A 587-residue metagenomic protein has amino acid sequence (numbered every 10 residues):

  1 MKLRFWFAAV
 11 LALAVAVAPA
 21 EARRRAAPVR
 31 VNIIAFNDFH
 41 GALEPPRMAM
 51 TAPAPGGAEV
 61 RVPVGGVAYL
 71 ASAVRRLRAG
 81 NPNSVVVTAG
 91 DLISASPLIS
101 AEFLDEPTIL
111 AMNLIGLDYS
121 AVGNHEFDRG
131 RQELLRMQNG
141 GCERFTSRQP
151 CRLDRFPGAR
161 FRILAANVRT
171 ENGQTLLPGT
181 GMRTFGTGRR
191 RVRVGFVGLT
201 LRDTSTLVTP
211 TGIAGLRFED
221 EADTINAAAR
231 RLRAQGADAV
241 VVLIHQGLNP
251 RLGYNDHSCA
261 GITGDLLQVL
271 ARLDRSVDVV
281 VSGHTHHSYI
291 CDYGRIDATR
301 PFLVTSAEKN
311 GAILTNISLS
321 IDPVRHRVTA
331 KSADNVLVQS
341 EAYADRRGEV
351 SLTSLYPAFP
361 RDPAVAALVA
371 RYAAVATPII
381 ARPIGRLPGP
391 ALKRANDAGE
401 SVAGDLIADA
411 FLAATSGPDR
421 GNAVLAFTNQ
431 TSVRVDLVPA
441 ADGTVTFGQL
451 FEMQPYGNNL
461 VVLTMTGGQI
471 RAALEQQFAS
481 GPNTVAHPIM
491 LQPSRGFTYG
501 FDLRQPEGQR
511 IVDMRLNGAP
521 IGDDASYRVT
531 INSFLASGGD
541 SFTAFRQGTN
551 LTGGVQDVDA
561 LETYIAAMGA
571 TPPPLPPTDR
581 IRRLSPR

Functional and structural regions predicted by a protein language model:
M1-F5: Positively charged n-region of N-terminal signal peptides that target proteins for export
W6-A14: Bacterial N-terminal signal peptides
A12, G215, L460: Short, flexible active-site loop motifs that bind/organize anionic cofactors or intermediates
A14-E21: C-terminal segment of classical bacterial N-terminal signal peptides
E21-A342, A403-A413, A426, T464 (+3 more regions): Acidic, metal/ion-coordinating pockets
R23-F36, A58-V67, R75-N81, R233 (+2 more regions): Non-catalytic terminal accessory segments
